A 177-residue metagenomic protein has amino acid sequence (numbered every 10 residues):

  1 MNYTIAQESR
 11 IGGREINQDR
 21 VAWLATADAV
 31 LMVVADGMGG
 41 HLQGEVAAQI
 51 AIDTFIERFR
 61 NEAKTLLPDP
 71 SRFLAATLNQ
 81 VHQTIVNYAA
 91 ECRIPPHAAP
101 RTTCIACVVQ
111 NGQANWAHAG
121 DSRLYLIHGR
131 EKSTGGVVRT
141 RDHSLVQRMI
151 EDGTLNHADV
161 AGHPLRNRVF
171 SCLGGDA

Functional and structural regions predicted by a protein language model:
M1-A177: PP2C/PPM-type serine/threonine phosphatase catalytic domain
